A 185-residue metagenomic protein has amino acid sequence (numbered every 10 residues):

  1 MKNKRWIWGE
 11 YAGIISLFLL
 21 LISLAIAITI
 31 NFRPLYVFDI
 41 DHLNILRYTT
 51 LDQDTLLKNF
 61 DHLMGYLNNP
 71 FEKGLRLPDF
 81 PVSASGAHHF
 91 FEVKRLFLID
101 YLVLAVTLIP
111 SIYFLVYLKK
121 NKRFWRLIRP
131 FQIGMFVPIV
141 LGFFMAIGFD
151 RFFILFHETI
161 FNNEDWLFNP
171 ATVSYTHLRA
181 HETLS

Functional and structural regions predicted by a protein language model:
W6-L20, L127-G134: Alpha-helical transmembrane segments and their helix-start/interface "positive-inside/aromatic belt" motifs in integral
A12-Y36: N-terminal signal-anchor transmembrane alpha helix
A25-I30, L141-I154: C-terminal TM-helix exit segments that contain a strictly Trp-centered aromatic cap at the helix terminus
F32-L46: Alpha-helical transmembrane signal-anchor/signal-peptide segments
N69-V106: Individual transmembrane alpha-helix segments
S111-I147: Juxtamembrane interface at the cytosolic side of transmembrane helices
A146-P170: Juxtamembrane non-transmembrane "cap" segments at the membrane-aqueous interface of multi-pass membrane proteins
H177, H181-S185: Single conserved hydrophobic/aromatic residue that forms the stacking wall/gate of nucleotide- or nucleobase-binding
